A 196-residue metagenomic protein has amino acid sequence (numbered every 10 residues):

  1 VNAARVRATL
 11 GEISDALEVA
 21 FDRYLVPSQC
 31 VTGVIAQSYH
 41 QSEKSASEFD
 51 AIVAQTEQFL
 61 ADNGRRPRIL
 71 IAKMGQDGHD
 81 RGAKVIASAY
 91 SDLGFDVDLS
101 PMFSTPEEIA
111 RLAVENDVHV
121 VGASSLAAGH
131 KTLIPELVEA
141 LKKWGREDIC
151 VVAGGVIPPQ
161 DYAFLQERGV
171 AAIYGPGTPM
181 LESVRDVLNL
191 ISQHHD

Functional and structural regions predicted by a protein language model:
V1-P106: Non-catalytic terminal/interface segments that mediate subunit docking, oligomerization, and allosteric communication
A83-S192: Cofactor-cradling patches in redox/metallo enzymes
H195-D196: A cross-taxonomic marker for long C-terminal extensions/tails that follow the last structured domain
